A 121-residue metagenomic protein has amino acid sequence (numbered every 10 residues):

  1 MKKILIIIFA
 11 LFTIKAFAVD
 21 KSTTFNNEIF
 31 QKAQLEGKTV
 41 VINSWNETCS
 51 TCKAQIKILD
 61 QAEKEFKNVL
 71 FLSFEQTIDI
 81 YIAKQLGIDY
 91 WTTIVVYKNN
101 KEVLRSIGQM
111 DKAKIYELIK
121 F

Functional and structural regions predicted by a protein language model:
I4-T13: Sec-dependent N-terminal signal peptides
A10, F17-E36, F121: N-terminal leader/targeting and pre-domain segments
Q34-E47: Short active-site neighborhood of thiol/selenol oxidoreductases, capturing the structured segment around
S44, C49-C52, I94: The canonical Cys-X-X-Cys-His
S44, E63, K67-Y81: Thiol-based oxidoreductase modules, predominantly thioredoxin-like and allied folds used for disulfide exchange
T51-E65: Typically the conserved alpha-helix immediately C-terminal to a functionally engaged Cys/Sec in thioredoxin-like
L86-V95: Structural micro-motif
V96-F121: Non-catalytic, surface beta->alpha helical segment in thiol-disulfide oxidoreductase systems
